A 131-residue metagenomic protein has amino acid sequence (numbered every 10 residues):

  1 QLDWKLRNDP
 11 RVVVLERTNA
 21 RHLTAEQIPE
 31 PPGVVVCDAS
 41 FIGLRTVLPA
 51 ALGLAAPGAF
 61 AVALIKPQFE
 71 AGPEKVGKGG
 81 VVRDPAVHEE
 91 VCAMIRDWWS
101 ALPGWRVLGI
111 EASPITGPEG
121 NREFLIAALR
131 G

Functional and structural regions predicted by a protein language model:
Q1-T46: S-adenosyl-L-methionine
L2, K66, G120: Residue-level signal for inorganic ion chemistry
A20-R21, P67-A71, P114-I115: Short "lid" loop at the C-terminus of a central beta-strand within the Rossmann-like core of SAM-dependent
R45-V62: A short glycine-rich, Lys/Arg-flanked "PGG" loop and its adjoining helix->strand segment in the class I
P67-D84: Short, glycine-/aromatic-enriched active-site segment of Class I SAM-dependent methyltransferases
H88-P103: Short alpha-helix
G104-P114: Conserved S-adenosyl-L-methionine
I115-G131: Core SAM-dependent methyltransferase catalytic element
